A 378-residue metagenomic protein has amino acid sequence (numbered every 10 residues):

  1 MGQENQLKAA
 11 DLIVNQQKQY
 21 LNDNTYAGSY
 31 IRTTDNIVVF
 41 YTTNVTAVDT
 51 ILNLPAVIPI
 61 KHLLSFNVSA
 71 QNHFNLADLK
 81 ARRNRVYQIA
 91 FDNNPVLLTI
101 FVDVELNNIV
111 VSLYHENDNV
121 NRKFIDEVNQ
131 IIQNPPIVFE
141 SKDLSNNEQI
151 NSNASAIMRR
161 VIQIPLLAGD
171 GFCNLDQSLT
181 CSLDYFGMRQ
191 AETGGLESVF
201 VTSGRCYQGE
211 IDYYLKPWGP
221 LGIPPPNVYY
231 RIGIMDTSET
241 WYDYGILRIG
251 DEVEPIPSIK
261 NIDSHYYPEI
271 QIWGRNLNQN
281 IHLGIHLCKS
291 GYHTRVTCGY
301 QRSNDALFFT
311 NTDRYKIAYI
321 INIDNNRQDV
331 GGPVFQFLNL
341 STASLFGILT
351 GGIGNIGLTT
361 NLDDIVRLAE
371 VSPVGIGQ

Functional and structural regions predicted by a protein language model:
M1-L12, N75-A90, L98-T99, N108-S112 (+2 more regions): Protease-domain processing segments flanking chymotrypsin-fold serine proteases, especially trypsin-like
N22-L79, N93-I125: Short glycine/threonine-rich beta-strand-turn micro-motifs
N24, T33-I37, K61, P95 (+7 more regions): Extracytoplasmic
T34, T43-T46, E105, Y114-D118 (+5 more regions): Solvent-exposed coil/turn segments that connect beta secondary-structure elements in extracytoplasmic/periplasmic
V161-D313, Q336-F337: Serine endopeptidase catalytic core focused on the charge-relay Asp
G187, T193-L196, D324-I348: Catalytic nucleophile loop of clan PA
Q336-Q378: C-terminal subregion of chymotrypsin/trypsin-like serine protease catalytic domains
